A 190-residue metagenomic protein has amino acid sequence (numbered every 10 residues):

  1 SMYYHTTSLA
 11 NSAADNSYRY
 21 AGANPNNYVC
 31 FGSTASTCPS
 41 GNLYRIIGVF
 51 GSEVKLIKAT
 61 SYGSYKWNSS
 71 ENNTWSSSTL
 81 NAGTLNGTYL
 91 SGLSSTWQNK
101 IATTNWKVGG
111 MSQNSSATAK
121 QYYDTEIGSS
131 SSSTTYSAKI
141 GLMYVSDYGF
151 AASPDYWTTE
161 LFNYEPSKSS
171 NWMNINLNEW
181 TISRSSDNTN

Functional and structural regions predicted by a protein language model:
S1-N190: Long, domain-scale functional regions
